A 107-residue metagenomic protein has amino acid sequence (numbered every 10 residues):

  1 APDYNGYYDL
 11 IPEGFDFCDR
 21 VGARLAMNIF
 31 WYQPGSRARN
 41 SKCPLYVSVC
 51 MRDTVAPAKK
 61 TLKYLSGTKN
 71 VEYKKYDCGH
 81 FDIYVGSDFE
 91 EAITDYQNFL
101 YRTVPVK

Functional and structural regions predicted by a protein language model:
A1-R37, C43: Alpha/beta-hydrolase
S41, V47-V49, D53: Short beta-strand/loop motif that positions the catalytic acidic residue of the alpha/beta-hydrolase fold
D53-T54, F81: Glycine-/small-residue-rich active-site loops that bind phosphorylated ligands and cofactors
A58-L62: Short, surface-exposed alpha-helical segments at coil->helix boundaries
C78-I93: Catalytic histidine-centered segment of alpha/beta-hydrolase-like enzymes
D95-V106: C-terminal alpha-helix
